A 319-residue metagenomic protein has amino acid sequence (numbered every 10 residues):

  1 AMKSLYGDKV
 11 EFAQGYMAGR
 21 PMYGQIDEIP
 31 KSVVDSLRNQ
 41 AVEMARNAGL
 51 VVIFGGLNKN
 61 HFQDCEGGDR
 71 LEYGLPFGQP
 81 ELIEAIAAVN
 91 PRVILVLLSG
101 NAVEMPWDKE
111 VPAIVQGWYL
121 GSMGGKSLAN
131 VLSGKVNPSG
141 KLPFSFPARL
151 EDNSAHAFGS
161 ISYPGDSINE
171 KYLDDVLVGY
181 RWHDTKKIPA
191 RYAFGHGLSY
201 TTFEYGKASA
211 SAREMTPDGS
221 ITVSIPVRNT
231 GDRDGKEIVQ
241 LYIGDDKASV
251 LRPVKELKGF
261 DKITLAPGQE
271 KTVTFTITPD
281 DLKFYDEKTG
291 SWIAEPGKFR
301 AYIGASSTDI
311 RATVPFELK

Functional and structural regions predicted by a protein language model:
A1-K9, A13, G19-D27, L98-K236 (+6 more regions): Secreted, periplasmic, or luminal enzymes acting at the cell surface/secretory milieu
A13-K109: Hydrophobic helix-and-loop "lid/oligomerization" segment in the mid-to-C-terminal part of catalytic domains
F77, P217, P267, E295-P296: Surface-exposed loops/turns
S220-T222, E270-T274, R311-T313: Intrinsic-disorder/low-complexity, polar/charged segments enriched in Ser/Thr/Lys/Arg/Asp/Glu/Gln
D232-S249, K255-L257: Short acidic, flexible loop segments centered on an aromatic residue
S249-E287: Intrinsically disordered, low-complexity Pro/Gly/Ser/Thr-rich segments with frequent PxxP/GP/PP motifs and embedded
T276-A305: Short, surface-exposed ligand- or partner-binding patches at beta-edge/loop junctions that are enriched in aromatics
D280, P315-K319: Acidic, serine/threonine- and proline-rich intrinsically disordered appendage/tail regions
